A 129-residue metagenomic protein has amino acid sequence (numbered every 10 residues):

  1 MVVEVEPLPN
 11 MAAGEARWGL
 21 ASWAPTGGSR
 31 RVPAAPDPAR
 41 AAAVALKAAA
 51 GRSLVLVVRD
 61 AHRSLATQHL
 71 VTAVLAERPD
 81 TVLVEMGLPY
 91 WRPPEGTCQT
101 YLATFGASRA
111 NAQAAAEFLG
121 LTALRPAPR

Functional and structural regions predicted by a protein language model:
M1-R129: Preference for extracellular/luminal or secreted protein segments
